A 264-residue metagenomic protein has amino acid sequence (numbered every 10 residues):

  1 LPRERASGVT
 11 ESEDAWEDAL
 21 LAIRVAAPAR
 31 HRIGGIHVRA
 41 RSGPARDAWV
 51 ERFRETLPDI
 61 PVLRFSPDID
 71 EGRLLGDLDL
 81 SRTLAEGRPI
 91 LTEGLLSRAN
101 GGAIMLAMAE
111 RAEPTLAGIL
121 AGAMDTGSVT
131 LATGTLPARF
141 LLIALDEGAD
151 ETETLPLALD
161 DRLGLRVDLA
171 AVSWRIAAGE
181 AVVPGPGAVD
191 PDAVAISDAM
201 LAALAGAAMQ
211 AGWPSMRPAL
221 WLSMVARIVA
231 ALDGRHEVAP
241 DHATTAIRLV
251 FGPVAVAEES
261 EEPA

Functional and structural regions predicted by a protein language model:
P2-L163, V167-A170: Conserved ASCE/P-loop NTPase catalytic core
R32, P184-G185, S223-V225: Short acidic (Asp/Glu) and glycine-rich catalytic loops that position anionic groups and cofactors
R41, V225, T245-L249: Short acidic/histidine-centered micro-motifs embedded in hydrophobic/aromatic stretches that mark compact functional
T152-L155, G164-A202, Q210-A219, R235-H236: Conserved C-terminal "switch" segment of AAA+ ATPases
G206-Q210, R227: Glycine-rich phosphate/diphosphate-binding loops and the adjacent beta-loop-alpha structural elements that coordinate
P218-A231: C-terminal helical "lid" of AAA+/P-loop NTPase domains
D233-A264: C-terminal engagement/docking regions of AAA+ P-loop ATPases
